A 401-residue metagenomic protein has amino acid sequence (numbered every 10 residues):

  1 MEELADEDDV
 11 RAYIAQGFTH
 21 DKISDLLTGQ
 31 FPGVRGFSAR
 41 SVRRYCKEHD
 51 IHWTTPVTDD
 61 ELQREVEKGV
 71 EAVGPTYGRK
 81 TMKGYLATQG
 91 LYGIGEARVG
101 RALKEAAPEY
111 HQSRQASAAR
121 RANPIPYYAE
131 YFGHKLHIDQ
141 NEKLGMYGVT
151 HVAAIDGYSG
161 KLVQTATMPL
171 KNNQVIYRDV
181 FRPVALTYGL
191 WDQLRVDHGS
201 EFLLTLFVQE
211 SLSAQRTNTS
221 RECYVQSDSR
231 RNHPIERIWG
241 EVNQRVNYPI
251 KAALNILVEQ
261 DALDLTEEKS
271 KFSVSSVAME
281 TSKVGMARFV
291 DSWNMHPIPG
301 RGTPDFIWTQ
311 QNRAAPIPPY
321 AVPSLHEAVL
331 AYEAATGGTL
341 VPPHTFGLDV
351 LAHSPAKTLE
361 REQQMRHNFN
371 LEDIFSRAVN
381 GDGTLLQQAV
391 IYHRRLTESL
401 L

Functional and structural regions predicted by a protein language model:
M1-G36: Double-stranded DNA-binding cores of transcription factors and transposases
E3-L4, D60-R64, V175: Amphipathic alpha-helical repeat elements characteristic of tetratricopeptide repeat
Q16-F18, T76, Y158, Y188: A short, glycine-centered helix-capping/turn motif at helix boundaries that positions DNA-contacting or catalytic
F18, R40-K135, K143, Q226-D228: Basic, flexible linker segments flanking DNA-binding modules in nucleic acid-interacting mobile-element proteins
G29-F31, G69-V70, G84-Y92, M168 (+1 more regions): Conserved short loop/turn motifs at secondary-structure junctions
L91-Y110, A122-G300, M365, N370-L401: RNase H-like DDE/DDD metal-dependent nuclease/strand-transfer catalytic core used by mobile genetic elements
G300-L401: Protein C-terminal end segments and domain termini
